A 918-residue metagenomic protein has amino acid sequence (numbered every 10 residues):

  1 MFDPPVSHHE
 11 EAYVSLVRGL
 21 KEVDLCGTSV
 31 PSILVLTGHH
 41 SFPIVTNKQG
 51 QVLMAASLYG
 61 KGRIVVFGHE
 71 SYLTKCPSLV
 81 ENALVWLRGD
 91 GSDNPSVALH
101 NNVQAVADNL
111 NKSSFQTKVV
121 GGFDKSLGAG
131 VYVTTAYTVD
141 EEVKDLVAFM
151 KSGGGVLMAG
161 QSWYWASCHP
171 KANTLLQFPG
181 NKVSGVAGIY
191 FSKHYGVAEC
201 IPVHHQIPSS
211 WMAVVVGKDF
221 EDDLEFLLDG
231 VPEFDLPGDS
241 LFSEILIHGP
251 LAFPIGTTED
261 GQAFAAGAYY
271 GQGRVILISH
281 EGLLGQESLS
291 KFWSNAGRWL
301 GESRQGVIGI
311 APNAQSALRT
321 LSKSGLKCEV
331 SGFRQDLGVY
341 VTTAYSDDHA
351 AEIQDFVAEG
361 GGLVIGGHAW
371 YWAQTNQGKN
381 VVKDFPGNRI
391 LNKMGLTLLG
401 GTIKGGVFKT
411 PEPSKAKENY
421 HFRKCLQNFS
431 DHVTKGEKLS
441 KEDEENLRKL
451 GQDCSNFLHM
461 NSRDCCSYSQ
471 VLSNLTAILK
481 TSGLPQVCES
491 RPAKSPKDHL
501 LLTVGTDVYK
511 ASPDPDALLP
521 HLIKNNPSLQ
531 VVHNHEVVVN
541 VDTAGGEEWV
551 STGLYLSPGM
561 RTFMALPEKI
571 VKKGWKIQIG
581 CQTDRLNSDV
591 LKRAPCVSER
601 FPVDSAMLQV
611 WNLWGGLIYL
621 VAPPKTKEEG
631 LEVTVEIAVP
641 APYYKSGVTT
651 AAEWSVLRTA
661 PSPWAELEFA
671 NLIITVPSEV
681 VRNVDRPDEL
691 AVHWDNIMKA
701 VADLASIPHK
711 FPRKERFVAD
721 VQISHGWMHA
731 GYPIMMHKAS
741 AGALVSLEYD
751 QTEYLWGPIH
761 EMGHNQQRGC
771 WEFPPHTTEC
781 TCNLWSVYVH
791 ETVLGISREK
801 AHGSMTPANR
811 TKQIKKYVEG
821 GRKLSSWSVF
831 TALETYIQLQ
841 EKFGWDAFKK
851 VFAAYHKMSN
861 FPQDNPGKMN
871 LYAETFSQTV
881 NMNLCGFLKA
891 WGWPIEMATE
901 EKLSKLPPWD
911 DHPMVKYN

Functional and structural regions predicted by a protein language model:
M1-G60, G68, Y72-K75, A105-Q116 (+8 more regions): Catalytic beta-strand/loop cores that center a nucleophilic Ser/Cys/Thr and support acyl-enzyme chemistry
S57-S71, L79, A83-D90, N94-S96 (+5 more regions): Short alpha-beta junction capping motif
W211-M212, T410-P520, W664, L672-E679: Activation corresponds to long, low-complexity, non-globular regions
H421-L447, I674, A808-E900, P908-D911: Active-site-proximal alpha-helical
T481-S490, S495-I523, N534, G545 (+2 more regions): Beta/coil-rich, acidic/histidine-enriched accessory regions frequently appended to metallopeptidases
Y509-A641: Beta-strand-enriched, solvent-exposed domains that form extended recognition/catalytic surfaces
L617, P623-A670: Exposed low-complexity, polar/acidic, P/S/T/G-rich flexible segments that act as propeptides, protease-susceptible
E653-S655, P663-E841: Catalytic cores of extracellular degradative/oxidative enzymes
